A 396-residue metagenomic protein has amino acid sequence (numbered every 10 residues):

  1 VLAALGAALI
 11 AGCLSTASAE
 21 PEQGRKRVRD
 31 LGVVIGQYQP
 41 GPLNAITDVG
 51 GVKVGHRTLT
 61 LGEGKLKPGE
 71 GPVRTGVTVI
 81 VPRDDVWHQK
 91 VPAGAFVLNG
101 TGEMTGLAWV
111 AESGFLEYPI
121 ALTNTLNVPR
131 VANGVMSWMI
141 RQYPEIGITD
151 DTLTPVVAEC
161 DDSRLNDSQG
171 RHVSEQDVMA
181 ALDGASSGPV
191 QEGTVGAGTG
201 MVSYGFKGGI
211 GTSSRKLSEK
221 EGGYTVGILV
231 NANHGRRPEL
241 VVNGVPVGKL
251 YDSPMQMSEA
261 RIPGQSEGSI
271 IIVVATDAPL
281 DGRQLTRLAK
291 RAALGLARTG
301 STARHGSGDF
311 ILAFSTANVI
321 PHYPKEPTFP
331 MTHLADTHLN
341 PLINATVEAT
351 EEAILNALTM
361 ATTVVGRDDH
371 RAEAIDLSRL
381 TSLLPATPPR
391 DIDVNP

Functional and structural regions predicted by a protein language model:
V1-A4, T350: Generic alpha-helix initiation/capping and coil-helix boundary signal
A3-C13: Bacterial N-terminal signal peptides
C13-P21: Signal peptide processing junction and immediate N-terminal pro/mature segment of secreted/exported proteins
E20-P396: Alpha/propeptide regions of enzymes that mature by internal proteolysis
